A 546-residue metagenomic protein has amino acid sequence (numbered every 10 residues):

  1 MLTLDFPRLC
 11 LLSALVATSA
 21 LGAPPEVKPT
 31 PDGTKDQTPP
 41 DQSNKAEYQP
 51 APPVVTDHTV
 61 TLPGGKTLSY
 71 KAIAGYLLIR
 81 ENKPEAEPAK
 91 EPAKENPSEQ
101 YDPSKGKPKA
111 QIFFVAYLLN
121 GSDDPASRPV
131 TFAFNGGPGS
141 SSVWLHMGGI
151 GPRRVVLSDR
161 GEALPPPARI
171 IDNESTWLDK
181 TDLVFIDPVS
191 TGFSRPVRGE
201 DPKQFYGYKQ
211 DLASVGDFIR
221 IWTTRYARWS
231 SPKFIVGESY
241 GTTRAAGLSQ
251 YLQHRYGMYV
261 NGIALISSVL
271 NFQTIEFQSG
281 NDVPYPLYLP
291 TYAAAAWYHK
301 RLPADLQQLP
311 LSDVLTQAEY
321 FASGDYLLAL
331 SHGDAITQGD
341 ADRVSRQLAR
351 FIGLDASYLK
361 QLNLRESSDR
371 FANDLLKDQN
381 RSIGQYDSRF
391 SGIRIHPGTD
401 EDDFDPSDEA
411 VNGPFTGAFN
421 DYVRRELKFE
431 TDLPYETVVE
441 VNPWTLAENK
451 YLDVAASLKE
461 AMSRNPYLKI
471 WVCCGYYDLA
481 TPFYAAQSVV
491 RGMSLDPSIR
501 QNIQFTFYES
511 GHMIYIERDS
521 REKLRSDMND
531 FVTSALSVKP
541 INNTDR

Functional and structural regions predicted by a protein language model:
A23-Q42, P84-Q204, R491: N-terminal cap/lid subdomain of alpha/beta-hydrolase-fold enzymes
P152-V156, Q253-R350: A catalytic-pocket lid/entrance helix-loop region that shapes and gates access to the active site across common
L178, P188, F205-T224: Alpha/beta-hydrolase active-site loop
R228-Y240: Alpha/beta-hydrolase fold nucleophile elbow
G237-Q250: Glycine-rich nucleophile elbow surrounding the catalytic serine of serine-hydrolase chemistry
A329-A480: Alpha/beta-hydrolase fold catalytic core
L479-N502: Active-site-adjacent alpha-helix of alpha/beta-hydrolase-fold enzymes
G511-S520: Catalytic histidine-centered segment of alpha/beta-hydrolase-like enzymes
